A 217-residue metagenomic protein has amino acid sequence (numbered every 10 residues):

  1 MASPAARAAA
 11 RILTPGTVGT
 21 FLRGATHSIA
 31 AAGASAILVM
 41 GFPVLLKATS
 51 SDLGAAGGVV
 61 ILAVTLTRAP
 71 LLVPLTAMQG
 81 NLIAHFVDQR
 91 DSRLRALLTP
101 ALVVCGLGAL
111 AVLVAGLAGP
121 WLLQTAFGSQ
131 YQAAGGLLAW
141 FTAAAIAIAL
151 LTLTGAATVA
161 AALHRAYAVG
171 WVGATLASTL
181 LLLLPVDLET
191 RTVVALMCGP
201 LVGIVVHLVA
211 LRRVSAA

Functional and structural regions predicted by a protein language model:
M1, R165, T175-A217: Membrane-interface helix-loop junctions in multi-pass transport and translocation proteins
M1-I37, V214-A217: Interhelical loop/hinge segments that connect adjacent transmembrane helices in multipass membrane
G16-G24, S28, L46-R68, Q132-G135: Interfacial/gating helices of multi-pass transporter permease domains
L22, R93-G106, V114: Interfacial transmembrane-helix starts/ends
A36, T65, A145, W171-L176 (+1 more regions): Residue-level recognition of pore/gate-forming positions within transmembrane alpha-helices of multi-pass
A63, T67-D91, V159-A160: Helix-loop junctions and terminal segments of transmembrane helices in multi-pass membrane transport/translocation
L117-I146: Interfacial segments at transmembrane-helix termini and the short loops linking adjacent helices
A143-W171: Membrane-interface junctions at transmembrane-helix termini in multi-pass inner-membrane proteins
